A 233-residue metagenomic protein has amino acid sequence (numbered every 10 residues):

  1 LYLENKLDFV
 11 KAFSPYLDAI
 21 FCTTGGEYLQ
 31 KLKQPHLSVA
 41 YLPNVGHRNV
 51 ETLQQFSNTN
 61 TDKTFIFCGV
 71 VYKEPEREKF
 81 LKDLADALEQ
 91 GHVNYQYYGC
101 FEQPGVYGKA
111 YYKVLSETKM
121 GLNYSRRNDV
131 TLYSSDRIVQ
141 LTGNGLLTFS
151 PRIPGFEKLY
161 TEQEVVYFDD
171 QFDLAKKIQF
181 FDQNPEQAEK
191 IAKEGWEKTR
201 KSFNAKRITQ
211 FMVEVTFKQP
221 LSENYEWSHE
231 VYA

Functional and structural regions predicted by a protein language model:
Y2-L159, Y167, Q219: Nucleotide-sugar donor-binding catalytic core of glycosyltransferases
V39, H92-Y95, E164, E186 (+2 more regions): Secondary-structure boundary/capping signal
Q103, V130, Q163, N184 (+1 more regions): Generic anion/oxyanion-binding catalytic loop in active/binding sites
Y160-T161, I178: Short acidic, glycine/proline-rich loop/turn micro-motifs
V165-Q171, F181-P185: Conserved acidic donor-binding segment of nucleotide-sugar-dependent glycosyltransferases
K177-A233: C-terminal amphipathic helix plus adjacent low-complexity, charged tail appended to glycosyltransferase catalytic
